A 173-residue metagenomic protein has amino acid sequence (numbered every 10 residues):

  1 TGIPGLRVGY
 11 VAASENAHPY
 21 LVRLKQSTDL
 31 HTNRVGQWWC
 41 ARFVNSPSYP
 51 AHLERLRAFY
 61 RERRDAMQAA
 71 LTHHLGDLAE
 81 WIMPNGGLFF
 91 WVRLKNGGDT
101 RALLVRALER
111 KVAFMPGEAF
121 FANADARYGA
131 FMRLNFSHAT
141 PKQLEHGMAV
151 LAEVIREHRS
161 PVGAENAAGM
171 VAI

Functional and structural regions predicted by a protein language model:
T1-A58: Conserved core segment of the aminotransferase class I/II
G2, I82-P84, D125-Y128: Short, flexible turn/loop "capping" segments at secondary-structure junctions
Y10-A12, M83, F89-R93, P116 (+1 more regions): Short beta-strand segments
A17-H18, V92-R133, P141, E145-H146: Conserved C-terminal alpha-helix-loop-beta "cap" of PLP-dependent enzymes that closes/shapes the active-site mouth
A41, E54, A58-Q68, A79-R93 (+1 more regions): Conserved glycine-rich beta-strand-loop-beta hairpin in the small C-terminal domain of fold type I
A51, L71-W81, R159-G163: Surface-exposed helix-capping loop/turn segments at secondary-structure junctions
E109, D125-I173: PLP-dependent enzyme catalytic core of the Aspartate aminotransferase-like
